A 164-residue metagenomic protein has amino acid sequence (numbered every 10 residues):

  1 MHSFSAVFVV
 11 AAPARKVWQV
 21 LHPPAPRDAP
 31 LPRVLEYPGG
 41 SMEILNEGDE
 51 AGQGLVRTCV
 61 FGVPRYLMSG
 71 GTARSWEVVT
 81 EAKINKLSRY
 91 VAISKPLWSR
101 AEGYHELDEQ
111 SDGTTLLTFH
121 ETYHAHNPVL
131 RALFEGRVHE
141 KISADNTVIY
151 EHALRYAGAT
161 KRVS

Functional and structural regions predicted by a protein language model:
M1-E50: Hydrophobic ligand-binding cavity/cleft-lining segments
M1-V9, V56, R74, L87 (+2 more regions): Intrinsic-disorder/low-complexity, polar/charged segments enriched in Ser/Thr/Lys/Arg/Asp/Glu/Gln
A6-F8, R74-E81, A92-S94, E102-E109 (+1 more regions): Hydrophobic/aromatic beta-strand elements that line small-molecule binding cavities or substrate pockets in beta-rich
V10-A12, V63-R65, P96, L107 (+1 more regions): Beta-strand elements of well-folded, non-transmembrane domains
A11-R15, T80-L87, E106-T118, K161: A short, structured loop/turn motif at beta-sheet edges
D28, G39-P96, V148-S164: Glycine-rich portal/gate segments that line the openings of hydrophobic small-molecule binding cavities
L97-E102, S143: Amphipathic hydrophobic-ligand
L116, T122-S164: A conserved amphipathic terminal alpha-helix motif
